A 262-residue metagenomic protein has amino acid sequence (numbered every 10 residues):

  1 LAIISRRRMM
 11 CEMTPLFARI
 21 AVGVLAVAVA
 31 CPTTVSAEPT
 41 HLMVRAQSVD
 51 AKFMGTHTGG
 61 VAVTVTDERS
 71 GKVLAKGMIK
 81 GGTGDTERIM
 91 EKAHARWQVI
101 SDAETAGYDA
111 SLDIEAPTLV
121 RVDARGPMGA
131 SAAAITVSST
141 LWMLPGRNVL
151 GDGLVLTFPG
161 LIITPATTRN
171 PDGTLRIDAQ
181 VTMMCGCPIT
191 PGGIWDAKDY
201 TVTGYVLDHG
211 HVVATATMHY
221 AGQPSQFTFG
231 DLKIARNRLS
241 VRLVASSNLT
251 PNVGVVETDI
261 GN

Functional and structural regions predicted by a protein language model:
R19-A30: Bacterial N-terminal signal peptides
R45-M54, Q180-W195: Short amphipathic, basic-aromatic surface patches that mediate peripheral association with negatively charged
G55-A62, G192-V202: Short coil-to-beta strand junction motifs in C2/discoidin
G84-Y108, A221-T228: Aromatic sugar-binding surface patches on proteins that engage polysaccharides or sugar-phosphate polymers
A110, S131-L141, N252-G261: Edge beta-strands of extracellular beta-sandwich domains
D113-A116, L232-N237: Surface-exposed, short loops/turns at beta-strand junctions within beta-sandwich domains
E115-P117, A124-I135, S246-V253: Short acidic/polar inter-strand loop motif in beta-rich domains
W142-C187, N262: Short, compositionally biased P/S/T/A/G/V-rich stretches that sit at domain boundaries
